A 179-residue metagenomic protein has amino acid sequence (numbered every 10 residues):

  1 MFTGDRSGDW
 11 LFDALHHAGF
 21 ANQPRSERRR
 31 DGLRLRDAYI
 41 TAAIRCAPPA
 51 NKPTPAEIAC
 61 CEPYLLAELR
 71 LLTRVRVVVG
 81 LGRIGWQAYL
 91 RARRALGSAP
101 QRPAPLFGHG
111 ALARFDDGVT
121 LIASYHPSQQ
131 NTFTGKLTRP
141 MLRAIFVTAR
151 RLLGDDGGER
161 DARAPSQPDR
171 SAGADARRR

Functional and structural regions predicted by a protein language model:
M1-P105, A111-G154: A polyanion-binding, active-site-adjacent surface
G157-G158, G173: Residue-identity detector for glycine
